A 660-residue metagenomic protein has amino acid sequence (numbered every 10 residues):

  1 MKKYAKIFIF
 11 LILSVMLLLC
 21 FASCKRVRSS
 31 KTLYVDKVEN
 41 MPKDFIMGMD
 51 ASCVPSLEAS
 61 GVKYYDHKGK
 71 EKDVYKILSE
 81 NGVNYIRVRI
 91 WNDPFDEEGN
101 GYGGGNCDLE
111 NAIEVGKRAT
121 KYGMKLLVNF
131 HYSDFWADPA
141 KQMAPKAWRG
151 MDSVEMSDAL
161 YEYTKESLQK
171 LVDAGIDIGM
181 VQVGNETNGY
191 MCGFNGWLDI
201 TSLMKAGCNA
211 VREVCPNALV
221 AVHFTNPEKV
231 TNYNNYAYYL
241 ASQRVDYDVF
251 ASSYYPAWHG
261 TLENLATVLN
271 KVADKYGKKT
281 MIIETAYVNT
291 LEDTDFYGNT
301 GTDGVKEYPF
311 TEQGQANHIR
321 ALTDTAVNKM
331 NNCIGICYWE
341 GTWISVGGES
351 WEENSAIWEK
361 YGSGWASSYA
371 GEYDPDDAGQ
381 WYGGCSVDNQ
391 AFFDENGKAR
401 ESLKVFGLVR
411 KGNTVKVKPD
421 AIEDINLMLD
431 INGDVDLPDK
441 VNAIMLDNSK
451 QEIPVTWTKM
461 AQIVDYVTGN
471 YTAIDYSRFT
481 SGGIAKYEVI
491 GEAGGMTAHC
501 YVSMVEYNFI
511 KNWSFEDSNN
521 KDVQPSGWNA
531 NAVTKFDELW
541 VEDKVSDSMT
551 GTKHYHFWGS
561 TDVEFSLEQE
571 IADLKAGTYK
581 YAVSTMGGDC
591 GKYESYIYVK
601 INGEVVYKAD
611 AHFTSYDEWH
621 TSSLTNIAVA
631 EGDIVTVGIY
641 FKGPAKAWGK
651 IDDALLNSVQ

Functional and structural regions predicted by a protein language model:
M49, K117, V128, F515 (+4 more regions): Extra-cytoplasmic beta-strand recognition segments
K70-F135, W197-A218, L265-K275: Aromatic-lined substrate-binding rim segments of carbohydrate-active enzymes
D73, E516-H554: Extracellular glycan-recognition surfaces and repeat-rich motifs
D73-Y75, L219, N235-V305, G314 (+2 more regions): Glycoside hydrolase catalytic-domain groove-lining segments
Y102, C107-N111, A137-A241, V245 (+2 more regions): Active-site cleft segment of glycoside hydrolase catalytic domains centered on the general acid/base Glu
K271, T290-G304, P309-F310, G314-H318 (+1 more regions): Aromatic-rich peripheral "rim/lid" segments of glycoside hydrolase catalytic domains that contact and position glycan
N448-C500: Serine/threonine-rich, repeat-prone extracellular segments and beta-strand-based repeat modules of secreted/surface
N602-I634, P644: Extracellular carbohydrate recognition and processing domains and analogous Trp-centered ligand-binding platforms
